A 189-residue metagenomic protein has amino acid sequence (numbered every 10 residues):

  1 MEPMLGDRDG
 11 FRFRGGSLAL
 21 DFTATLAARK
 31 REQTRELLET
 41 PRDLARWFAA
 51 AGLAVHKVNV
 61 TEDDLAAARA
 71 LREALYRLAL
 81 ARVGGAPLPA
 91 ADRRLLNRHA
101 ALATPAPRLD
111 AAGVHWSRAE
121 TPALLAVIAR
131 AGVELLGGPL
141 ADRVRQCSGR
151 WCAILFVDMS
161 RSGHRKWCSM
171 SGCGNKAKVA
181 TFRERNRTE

Functional and structural regions predicted by a protein language model:
M1-Q146, A153-I154: Short helix-coil boundary/hinge micro-motifs
E2, R185-N186: N-terminal intrinsically disordered/low-complexity leader segments
T40-P41, A49-A51, C173-K176, R183-E184: Short, surface-exposed, polar/charged, turn-prone segments marking secondary-structure boundaries
A81, F182-R185: Amphipathic, soluble alpha-helical interaction motifs
V127-A180, R187-E189: BZIP DNA-binding basic region
